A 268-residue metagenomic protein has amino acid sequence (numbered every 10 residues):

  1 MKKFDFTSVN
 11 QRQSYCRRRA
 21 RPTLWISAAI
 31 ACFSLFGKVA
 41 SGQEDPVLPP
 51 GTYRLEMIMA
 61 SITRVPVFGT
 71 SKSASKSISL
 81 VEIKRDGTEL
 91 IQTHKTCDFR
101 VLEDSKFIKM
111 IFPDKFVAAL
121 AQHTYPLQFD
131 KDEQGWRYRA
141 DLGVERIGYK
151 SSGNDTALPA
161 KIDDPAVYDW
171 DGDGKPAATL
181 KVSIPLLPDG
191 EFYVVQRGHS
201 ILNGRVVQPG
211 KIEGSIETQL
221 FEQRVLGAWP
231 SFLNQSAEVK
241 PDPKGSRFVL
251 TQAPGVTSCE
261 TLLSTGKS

Functional and structural regions predicted by a protein language model:
M1-R19: N-terminal secretory signal peptides that target proteins for export/translocation
W25-S34: Bacterial N-terminal signal peptides
F36-G42: Sec/Tat signal peptide C-region and signal peptidase I cleavage site
Q43-E82, T88-K106, Y138-A140, S151 (+3 more regions): Tryptophan-anchored aromatic micro-motifs
Y53-I58, L102-Y125, D130, S236-S268: Extracellular/surface-associated beta-sandwich interaction domains
K76-N203, V207: Predominantly extracellular/secreted and cell-surface proteins with exposed, flexible low-complexity segments
P188-S268: Edge beta-strand at a domain terminus
